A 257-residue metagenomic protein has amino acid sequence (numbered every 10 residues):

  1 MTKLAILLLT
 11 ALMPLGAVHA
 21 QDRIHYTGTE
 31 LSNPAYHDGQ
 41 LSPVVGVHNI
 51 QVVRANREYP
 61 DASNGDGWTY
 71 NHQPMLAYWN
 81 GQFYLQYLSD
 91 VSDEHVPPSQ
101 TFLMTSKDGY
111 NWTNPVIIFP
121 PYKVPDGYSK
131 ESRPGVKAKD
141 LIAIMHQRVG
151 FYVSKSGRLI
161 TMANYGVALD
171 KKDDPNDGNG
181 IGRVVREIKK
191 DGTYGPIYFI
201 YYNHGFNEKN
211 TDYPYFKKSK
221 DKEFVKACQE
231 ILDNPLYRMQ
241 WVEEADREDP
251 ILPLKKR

Functional and structural regions predicted by a protein language model:
M1-T2: N-terminal secretory signal peptides that target proteins for export/translocation
A5-P14: Bacterial N-terminal signal peptides
G16-A20: Sec/Tat signal peptide C-region and signal peptidase I cleavage site
Q21-T69, Y78-I144, V153-R257: Beta-rich carbohydrate-recognition and catalytic domains
Q73-M75, R148-G150: Conserved beta-strand position repeated once per blade in WD40 beta-propeller domains
